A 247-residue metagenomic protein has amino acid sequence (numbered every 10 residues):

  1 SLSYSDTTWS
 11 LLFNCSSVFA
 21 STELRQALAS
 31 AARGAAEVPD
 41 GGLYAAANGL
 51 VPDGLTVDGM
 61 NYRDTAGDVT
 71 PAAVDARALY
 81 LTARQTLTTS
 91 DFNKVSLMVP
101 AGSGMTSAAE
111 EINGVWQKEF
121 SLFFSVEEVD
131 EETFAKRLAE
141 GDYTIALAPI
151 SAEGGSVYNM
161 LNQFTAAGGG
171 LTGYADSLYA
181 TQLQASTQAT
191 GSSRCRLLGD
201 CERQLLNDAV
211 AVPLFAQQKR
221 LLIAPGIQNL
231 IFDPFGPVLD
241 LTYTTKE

Functional and structural regions predicted by a protein language model:
S1-S5, L12-S21, T56-D75, T86-T89 (+3 more regions): Short, solvent-exposed loop/beta-turn-alpha elements that line the ligand-binding surface or hinge of extracytoplasmic
Y4-T7, I145-N159: Ligand-binding clamshell of periplasmic/extracellular solute-binding protein-like
D6-D53, N93-S103, G191-A209: Alpha-helical secondary-structure segments
T22, Q26-S30, V74, A78-T82 (+6 more regions): Solvent-exposed, polar/charged alpha-helical surfaces in well-ordered, non-transmembrane soluble domains, broadly
Q26-A27, L147, L161, S177-A180 (+1 more regions): Proline/Glycine/Serine-rich low-complexity intrinsically disordered segments that serve as flexible stalks/linkers
P39-L43, A108-A109, V157-N159, G226: Short, solvent-exposed loop/turn and secondary-structure capping segments
G42-Q85, G102-S107: Structural transition elements
L81-A152: Ligand/substrate-recognition segments at binding pockets and active sites
